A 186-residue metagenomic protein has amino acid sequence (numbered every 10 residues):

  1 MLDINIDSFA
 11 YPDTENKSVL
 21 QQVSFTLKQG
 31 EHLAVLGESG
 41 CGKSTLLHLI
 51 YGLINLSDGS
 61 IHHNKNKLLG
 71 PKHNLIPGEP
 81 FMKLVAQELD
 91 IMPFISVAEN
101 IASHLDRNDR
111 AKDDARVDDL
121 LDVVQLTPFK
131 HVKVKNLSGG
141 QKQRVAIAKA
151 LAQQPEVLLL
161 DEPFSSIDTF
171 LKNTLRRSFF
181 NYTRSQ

Functional and structural regions predicted by a protein language model:
P12-D13, K72, D90, I95-D114 (+2 more regions): ABC-type ATPase nucleotide-binding domains, specifically the catalytic core motifs of the NBD
L36-E38: The feature captures the beta-strand-to-loop junction immediately N-terminal to the Walker
Y51: Helix-to-loop junction immediately C-terminal to a conserved catalytic motif
K67-K83, R107: ABC ATPase NBD coupling module
K112-F129, F180-N181: Conserved ABC ATPase "signature" region
K133-L137, Q141: Conserved ABC ATPase signature
A152-E156: A short, proline-enriched helix->beta-strand linker immediately N-terminal to the Walker B motif in ABC-type P-loop
